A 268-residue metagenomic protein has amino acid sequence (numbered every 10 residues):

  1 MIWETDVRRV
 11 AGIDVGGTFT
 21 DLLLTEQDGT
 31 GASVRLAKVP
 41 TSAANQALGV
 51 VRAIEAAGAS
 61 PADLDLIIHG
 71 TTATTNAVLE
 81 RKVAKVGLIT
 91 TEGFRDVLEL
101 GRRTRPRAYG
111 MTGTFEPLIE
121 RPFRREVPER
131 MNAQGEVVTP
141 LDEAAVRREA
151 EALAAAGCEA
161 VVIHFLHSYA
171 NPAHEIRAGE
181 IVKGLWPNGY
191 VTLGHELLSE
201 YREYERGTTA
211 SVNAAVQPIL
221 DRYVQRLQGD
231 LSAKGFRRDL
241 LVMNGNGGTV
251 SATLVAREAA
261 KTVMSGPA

Functional and structural regions predicted by a protein language model:
M1-A268: N-terminally biased helix-coil "hinge/interface" segments that flank
